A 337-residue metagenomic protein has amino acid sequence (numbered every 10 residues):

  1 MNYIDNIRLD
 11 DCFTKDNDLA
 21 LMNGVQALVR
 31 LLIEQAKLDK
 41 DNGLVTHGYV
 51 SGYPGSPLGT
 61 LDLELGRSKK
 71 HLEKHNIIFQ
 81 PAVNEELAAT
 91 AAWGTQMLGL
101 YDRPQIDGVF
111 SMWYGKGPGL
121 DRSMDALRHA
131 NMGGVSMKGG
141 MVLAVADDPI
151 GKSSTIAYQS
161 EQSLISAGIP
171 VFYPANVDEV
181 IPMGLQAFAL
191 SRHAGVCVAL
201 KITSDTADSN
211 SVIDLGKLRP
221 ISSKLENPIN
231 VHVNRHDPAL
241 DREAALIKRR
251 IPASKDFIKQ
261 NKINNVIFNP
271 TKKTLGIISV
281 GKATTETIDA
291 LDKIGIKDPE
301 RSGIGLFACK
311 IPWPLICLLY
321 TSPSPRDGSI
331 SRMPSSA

Functional and structural regions predicted by a protein language model:
M1-V177, T203-D205, P270-T274, I278 (+1 more regions): Thiamine diphosphate
I4, A194-N269: Conformationally flexible catalytic loops at phosphate/diphosphate-handling active centers
L28-L38, R250-L275, I288-D292: Glycine-/acidic-rich phosphate or pyrophosphate-binding loops and their flanking alpha/beta elements
N84-A89, E179, C309-C317: Short acidic loop-to-helix transition motifs that present clustered carboxylates
I165-K201, G216: Long, basic N-terminal domains or extensions that often function in RNA/ssDNA interaction or organelle/cellular
I278-P299: Redox- and metal-dependent alpha/beta enzyme cores, enriched for Fe-S-associated oxidoreductases and cofactor-handling
Y320-D327: Conserved small/polar residues in nucleotide/adenosyl-binding loops
R332-A337: Hydrophobic alpha-helical segments, chiefly the membrane-spanning helices and signal/signal-anchor peptides
